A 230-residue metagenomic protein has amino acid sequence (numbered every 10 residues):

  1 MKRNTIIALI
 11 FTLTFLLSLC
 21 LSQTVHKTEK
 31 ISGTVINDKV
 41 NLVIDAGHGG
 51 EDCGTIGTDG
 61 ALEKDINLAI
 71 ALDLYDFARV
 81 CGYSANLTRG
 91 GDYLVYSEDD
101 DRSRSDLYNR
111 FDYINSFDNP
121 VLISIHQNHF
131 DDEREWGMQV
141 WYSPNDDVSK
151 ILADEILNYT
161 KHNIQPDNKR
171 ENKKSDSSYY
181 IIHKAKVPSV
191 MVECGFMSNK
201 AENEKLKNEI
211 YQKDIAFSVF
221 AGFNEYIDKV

Functional and structural regions predicted by a protein language model:
M1-T5: Positively charged n-region of N-terminal signal peptides that target proteins for export
I6-Q23: Hydrophobic membrane-insertion alpha-helices, especially the h-region of bacterial N-terminal signal peptides
V25-H26, S103-S105, E171-D176: Short gly/ser/thr-rich secondary-structure transition/capping motifs
K27-L42, H48-I151: Catalytic-core regions of hydrolytic enzymes
N67, S149, A153, N208 (+1 more regions): Short, charged, low-complexity patches
L72-Y83, N115-N119, Q127, L157-Q165 (+3 more regions): Sec-exported extracytoplasmic/periplasmic mature domains
S124, D131, R170-V230: Active-site-adjacent mobile loop/cap segments within catalytic or ligand-binding domains
V148-K174: Active-site-adjacent substrate-binding region of metalloamidase/peptidase-like peptide-processing proteins
